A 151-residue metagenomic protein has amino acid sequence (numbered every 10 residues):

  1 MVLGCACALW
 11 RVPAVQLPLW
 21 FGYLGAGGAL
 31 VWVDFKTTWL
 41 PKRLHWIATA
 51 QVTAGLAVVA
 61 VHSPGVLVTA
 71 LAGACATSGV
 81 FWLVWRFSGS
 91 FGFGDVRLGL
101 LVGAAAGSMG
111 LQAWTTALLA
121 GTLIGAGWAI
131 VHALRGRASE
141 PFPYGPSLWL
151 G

Functional and structural regions predicted by a protein language model:
M1-A14: N-terminal transmembrane signal-anchor/hairpin module of polytopic inner-membrane proteins
V2-L3, V52, V102, P143: Short charge-dense sequence patches
P13-L17, S63, A133-R137: Alpha-helix capping and helix-coil boundary motifs
W20: Extended, charged alpha/beta regions that create polyanion-binding interfaces
G25, A29-W128: Functional transmembrane core segments of multi-pass inner-membrane proteins
A129-G151: Interfacial loop-to-transmembrane junctions
